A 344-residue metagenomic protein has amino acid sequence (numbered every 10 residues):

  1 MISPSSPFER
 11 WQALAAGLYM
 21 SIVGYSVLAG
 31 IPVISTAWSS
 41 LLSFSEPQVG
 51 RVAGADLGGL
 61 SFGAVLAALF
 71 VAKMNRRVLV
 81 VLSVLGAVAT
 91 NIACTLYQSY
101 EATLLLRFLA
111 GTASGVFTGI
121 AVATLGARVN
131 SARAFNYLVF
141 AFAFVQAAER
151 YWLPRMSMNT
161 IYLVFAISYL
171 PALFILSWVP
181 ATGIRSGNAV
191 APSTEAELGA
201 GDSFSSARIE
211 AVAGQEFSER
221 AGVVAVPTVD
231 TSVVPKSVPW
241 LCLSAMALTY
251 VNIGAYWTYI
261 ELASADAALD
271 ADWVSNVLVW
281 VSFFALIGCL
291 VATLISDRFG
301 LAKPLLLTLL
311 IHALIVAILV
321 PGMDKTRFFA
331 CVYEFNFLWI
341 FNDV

Functional and structural regions predicted by a protein language model:
I31-P32, S237-V279: Extracytoplasmic gate region of multi-pass secondary transporters
S43, L96-E101, G300, P321-M323: Helix-breaking motifs and short loop linkers at transmembrane-helix boundaries and internal kinks in secondary membrane
R51-L60, S275-A285, F335: Transmembrane alpha-helical segments of major facilitator superfamily
G63-R76, G288-L301: Helix-to-loop junctions at the C-terminal end of transmembrane segments in multipass secondary transporters
V78-I92, K303-I318: Structural signature of the two symmetry-related core transmembrane helices
E101-A110, T326-F335: Paired small-residue
L106-F140: Cytoplasmic helix-loop-helix junction between adjacent transmembrane helices in 12-TM secondary transporters
Y137-I184: Helix-loop-helix hairpin linking two adjacent transmembrane segments in secondary transporters
